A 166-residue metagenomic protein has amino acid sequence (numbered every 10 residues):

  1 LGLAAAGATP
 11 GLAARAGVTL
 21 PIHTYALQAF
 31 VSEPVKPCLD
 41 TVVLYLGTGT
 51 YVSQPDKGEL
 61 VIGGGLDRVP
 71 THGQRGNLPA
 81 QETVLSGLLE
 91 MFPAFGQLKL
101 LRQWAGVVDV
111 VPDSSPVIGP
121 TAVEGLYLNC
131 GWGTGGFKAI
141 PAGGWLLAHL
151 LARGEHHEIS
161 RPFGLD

Functional and structural regions predicted by a protein language model:
L3-E124: Active-site substrate-recognition segment that forms the wall of the catalytic cavity or substrate channel
A122-D166: C-terminal lid/capping helical subdomain adjacent to the catalytic/cofactor pocket in oxidative enzymes
